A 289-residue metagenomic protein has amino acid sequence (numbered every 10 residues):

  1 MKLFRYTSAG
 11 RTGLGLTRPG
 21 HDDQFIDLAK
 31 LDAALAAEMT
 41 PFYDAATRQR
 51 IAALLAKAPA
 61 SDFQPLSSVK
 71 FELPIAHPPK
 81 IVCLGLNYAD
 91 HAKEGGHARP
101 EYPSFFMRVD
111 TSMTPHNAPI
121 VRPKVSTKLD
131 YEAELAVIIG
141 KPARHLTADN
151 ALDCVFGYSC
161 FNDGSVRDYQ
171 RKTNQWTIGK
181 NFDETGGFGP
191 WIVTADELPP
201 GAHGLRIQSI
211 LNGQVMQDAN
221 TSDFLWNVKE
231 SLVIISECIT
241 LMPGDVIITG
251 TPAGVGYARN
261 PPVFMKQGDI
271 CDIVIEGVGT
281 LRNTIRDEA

Functional and structural regions predicted by a protein language model:
M1-P103: N-terminal non-catalytic cap/leader segment that marks the start of a structured domain
F4, F71-L73, E94-G96, I120-L129 (+4 more regions): A generic local secondary-structure boundary/capping motif
R5-T12, R50-A52, Q64, H91 (+2 more regions): Catalytic-pocket segment enriched in acidic/His residues
A76, D130-E132, M242, K266-Q267: Residue-level recognition of short, solvent-exposed, well-ordered loop/turn junctions that link secondary-structure
S104-A118: A gly/proline- and charged-residue-enriched helix-loop-helix capping module
F106, A136-K141: Short, conserved beta-strand element in jelly-roll/cupin
I139-K141, L146-F161: RNA pseudouridine synthases
